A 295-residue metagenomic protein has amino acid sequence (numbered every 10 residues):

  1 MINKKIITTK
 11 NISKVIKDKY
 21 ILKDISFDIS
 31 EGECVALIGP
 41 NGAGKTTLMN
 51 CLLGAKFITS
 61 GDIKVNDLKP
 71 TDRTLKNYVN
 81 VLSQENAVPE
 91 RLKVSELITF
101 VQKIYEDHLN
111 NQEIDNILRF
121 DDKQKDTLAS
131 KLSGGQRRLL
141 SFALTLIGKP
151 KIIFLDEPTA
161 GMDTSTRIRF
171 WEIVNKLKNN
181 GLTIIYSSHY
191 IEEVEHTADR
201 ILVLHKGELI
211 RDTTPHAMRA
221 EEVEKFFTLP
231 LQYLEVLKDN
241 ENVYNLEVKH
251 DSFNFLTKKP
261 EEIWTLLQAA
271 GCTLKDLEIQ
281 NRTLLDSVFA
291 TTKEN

Functional and structural regions predicted by a protein language model:
I38-P40: The feature captures the beta-strand-to-loop junction immediately N-terminal to the Walker
G54, S60-N77: Conserved ABC transporter NBD signature motif
L128-L132: Conserved ABC ATPase signature
I153-E157: Catalytic Walker B motif of ABC-type/P-loop ATPase nucleotide-binding domains
W171-N254: ABC transporter nucleotide-binding domain
E224-N295: Short, charged/small-residue-rich alpha-helical element at the C-terminal edge of ABC transporter nucleotide-binding
